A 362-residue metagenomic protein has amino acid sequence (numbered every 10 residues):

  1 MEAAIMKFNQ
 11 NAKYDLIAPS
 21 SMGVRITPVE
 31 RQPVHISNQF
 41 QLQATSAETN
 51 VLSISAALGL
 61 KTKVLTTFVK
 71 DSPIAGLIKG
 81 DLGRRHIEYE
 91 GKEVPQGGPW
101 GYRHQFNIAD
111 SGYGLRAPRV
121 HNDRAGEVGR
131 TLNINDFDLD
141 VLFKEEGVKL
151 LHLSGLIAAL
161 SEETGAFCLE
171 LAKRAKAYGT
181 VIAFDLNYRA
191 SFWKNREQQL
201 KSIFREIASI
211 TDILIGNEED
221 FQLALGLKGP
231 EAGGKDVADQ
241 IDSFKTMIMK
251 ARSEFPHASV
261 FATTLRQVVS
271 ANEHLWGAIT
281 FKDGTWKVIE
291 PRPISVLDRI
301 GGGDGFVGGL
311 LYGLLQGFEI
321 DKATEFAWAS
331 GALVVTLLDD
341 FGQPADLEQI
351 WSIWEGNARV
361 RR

Functional and structural regions predicted by a protein language model:
M1-V34: Positively charged, low-complexity intrinsically disordered leader regions
Q32-S53: Short catalytic helix/loop segments, enriched in acidic residues and glycine and frequently bearing histidine
Q43, V51-K63, R84, G313-Q316: Alpha-helix C-terminal capping segments
A47-L58, C168-R174: Histidine-anchored nucleotide/phosphate-binding helix
K61-G155, I350-R362: Conserved N-terminal subdomain of the carbohydrate kinase-like
F137, G165-E170, R196-R205: Charged helix-capping and loop-helix junction motifs
F192-D283: Conserved phosphate/ATP/ADP-binding segment of small-molecule kinases
A271, I289-G356, V360: Conserved post-catalytic alpha-helical subdomain immediately downstream of the catalytic base and nucleotide-binding
